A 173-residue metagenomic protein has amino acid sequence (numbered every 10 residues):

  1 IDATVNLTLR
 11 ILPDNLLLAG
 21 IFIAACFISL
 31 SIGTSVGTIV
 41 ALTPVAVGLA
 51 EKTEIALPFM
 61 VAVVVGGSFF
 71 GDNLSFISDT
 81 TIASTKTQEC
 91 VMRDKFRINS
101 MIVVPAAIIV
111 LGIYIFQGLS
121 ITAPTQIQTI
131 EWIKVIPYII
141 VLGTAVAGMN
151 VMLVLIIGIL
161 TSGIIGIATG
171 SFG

Functional and structural regions predicted by a protein language model:
I1-A50, G173: Membrane-embedded alpha-helical segments and adjacent helix-loop junctions characteristic of multi-pass solute
I1-L16, Q126-I127, I139-G173: Hydrophobic transmembrane alpha-helices of multi-pass solute/ion transporters
N15-F27, E54-G71: Alpha-helical transmembrane segments of multi-pass membrane proteins
F22-C26, P44-V45, V64-F69, N99-V104 (+1 more regions): Transmembrane helix-bundle signature of multi-pass membrane transporters/permeases
I23, F27, V104, I108-G112 (+3 more regions): Generic alpha-helical transmembrane segments of integral inner-membrane proteins, especially permease/transport modules
I23-S35, G66-D72, G143-M149: Transmembrane alpha-helix interface/packing and boundary motifs in multi-pass membrane proteins, characterized by
T34, T38, S84, I115-A123 (+2 more regions): Transmembrane helix-loop junctions in multipass membrane proteins, especially transporters and channels
G66-F69, N73-Q128, I133: Juxtamembrane and boundary regions of transmembrane helices in multi-pass small-molecule transporters and channels
